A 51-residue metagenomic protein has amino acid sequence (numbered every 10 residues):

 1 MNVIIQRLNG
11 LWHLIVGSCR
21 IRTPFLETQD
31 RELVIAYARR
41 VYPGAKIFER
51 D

Functional and structural regions predicted by a protein language model:
M1-G17, F48: Short N-terminal "domain-start" leader segments that mark the transition from disordered tails or signal peptides into
C19-R22: Short, surface-exposed beta-strand-loop junctions and turns on beta-sheet-rich folds
F25-K46: A short, charged, amphipathic alpha-helix used as a generic interaction element across diverse proteins
